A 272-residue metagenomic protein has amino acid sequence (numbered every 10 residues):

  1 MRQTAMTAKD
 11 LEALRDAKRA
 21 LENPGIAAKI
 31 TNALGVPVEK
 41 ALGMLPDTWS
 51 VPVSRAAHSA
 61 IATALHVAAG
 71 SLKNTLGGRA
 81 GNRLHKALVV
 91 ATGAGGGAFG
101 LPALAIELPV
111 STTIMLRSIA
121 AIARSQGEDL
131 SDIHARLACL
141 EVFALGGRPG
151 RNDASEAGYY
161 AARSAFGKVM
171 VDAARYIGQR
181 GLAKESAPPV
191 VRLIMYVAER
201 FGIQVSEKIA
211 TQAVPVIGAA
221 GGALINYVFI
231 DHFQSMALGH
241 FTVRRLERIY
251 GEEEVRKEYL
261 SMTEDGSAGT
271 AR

Functional and structural regions predicted by a protein language model:
M1-T92, R117-R272: Terminal, membrane-proximal amphipathic helices and intrinsically disordered targeting/regulatory segments
L88-I106, T113, R117: Glycine-rich active-site/cofactor-binding loop and its immediate structural neighborhood
E107-S111, G222-I225: Short hydrophobic alpha-helical segments that form membrane-spanning helices or hydrophobic packing faces of helical
V110-T113, F233: Bulky hydrophobic/aromatic packing residues
